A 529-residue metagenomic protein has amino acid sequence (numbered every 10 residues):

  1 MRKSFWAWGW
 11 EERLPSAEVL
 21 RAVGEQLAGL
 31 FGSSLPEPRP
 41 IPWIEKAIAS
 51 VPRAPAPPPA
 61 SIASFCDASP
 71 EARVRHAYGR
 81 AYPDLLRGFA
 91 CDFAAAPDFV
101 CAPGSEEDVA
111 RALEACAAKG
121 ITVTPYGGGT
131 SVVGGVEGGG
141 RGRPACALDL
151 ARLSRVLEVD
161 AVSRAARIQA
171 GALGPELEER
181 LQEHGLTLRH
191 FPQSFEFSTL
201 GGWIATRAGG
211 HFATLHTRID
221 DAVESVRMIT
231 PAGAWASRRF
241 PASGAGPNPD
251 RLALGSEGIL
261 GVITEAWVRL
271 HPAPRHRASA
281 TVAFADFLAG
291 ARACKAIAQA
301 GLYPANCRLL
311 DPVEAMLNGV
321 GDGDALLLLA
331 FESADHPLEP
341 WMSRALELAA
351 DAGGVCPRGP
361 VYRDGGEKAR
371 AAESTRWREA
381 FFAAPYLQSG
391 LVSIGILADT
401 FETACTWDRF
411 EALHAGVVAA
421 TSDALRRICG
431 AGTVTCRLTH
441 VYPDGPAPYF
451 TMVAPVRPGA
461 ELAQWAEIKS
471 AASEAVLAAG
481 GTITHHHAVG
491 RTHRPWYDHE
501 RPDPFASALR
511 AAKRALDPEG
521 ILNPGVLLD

Functional and structural regions predicted by a protein language model:
M1-P55: Extended, charge-enriched "interface" segments that sit outside catalytic cores
V23, P36-E45, S64-G88, P272 (+3 more regions): C-terminal substrate-recognition/cap domain of FAD-linked oxidoreductases
R53-P57, F65-R152, L188: Glycine-rich N-terminal segment of FAD-binding domains in flavoprotein oxidoreductases, spanning the beta-loop-helix
S154-R308, I521: FAD-binding subdomain of flavoenzyme oxidoreductases
L477-A488, R514, P518-L522: Alpha-helix capping/hinge segments and adjacent helical runs
T492-D529: Activity-critical C-terminal alpha-helical subdomain
